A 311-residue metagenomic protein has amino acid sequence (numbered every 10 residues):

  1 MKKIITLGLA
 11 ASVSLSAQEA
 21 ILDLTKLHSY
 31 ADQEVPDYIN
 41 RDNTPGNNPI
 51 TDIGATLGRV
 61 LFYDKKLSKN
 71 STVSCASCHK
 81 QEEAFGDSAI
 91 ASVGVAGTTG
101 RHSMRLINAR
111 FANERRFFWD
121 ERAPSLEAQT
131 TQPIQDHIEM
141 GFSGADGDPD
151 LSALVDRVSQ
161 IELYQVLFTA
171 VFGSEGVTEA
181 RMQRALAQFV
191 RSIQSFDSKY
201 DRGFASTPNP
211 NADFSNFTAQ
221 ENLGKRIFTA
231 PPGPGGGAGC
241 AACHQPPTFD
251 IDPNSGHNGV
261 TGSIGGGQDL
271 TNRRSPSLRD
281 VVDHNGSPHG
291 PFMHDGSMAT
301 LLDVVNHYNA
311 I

Functional and structural regions predicted by a protein language model:
M1-L7: Sec-dependent signal peptide recognition, specifically the positively charged N-region followed immediately by
A10-A17: Hydrophobic h-region of N-terminal signal peptides that target proteins for export in Gram-negative bacteria
E19-Q132, K199-A310: Short glycine/threonine-rich turn/loop motifs
N48, G144, L154, F172 (+1 more regions): Short, flexible active-site loop motifs that bind/organize anionic cofactors or intermediates
A109-R110, R116-Q160: Glycine/proline-centered hinge or cleavage motifs at structural transition points of membrane proteins
D120, M140-D146, V166-F172, A180-R181 (+2 more regions): Short coil/turn segments at secondary-structure boundaries
L151-A170, S174-D197, S297-I311: C-terminal capping alpha-helices of c-type cytochrome domains
